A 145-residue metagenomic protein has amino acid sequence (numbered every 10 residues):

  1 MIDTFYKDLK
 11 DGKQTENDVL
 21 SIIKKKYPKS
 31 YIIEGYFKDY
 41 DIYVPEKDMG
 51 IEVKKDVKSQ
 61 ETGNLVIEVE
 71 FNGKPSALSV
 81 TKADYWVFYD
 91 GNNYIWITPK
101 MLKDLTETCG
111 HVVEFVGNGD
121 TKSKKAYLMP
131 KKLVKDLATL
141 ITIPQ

Functional and structural regions predicted by a protein language model:
I2-L9, E16-K47: A short acidic/basic microdomain associated with nuclease active sites
K7, N92-Q145: Non-catalytic C-terminal interaction segments of nucleic acid-processing enzymes
E16, D56, G91: An acidic- and aromatic-residue-enriched active-site/binding cleft used to recognize and process polar
G35, V53-K54, Y89-D90: Short His-Asn-centered micro-motif
F37-K38, V80-D84: A short, compositionally biased
I42-E61: Conserved catalytic cores of phosphodiester-cleaving nucleases, focusing on short active-site segments
K47-D48, P75, K82-Y85, N92-Y94: Short, surface-exposed beta-edge/turn micro-motifs
D56-V80: Mg2+/Mn2+-dependent nuclease catalytic core
